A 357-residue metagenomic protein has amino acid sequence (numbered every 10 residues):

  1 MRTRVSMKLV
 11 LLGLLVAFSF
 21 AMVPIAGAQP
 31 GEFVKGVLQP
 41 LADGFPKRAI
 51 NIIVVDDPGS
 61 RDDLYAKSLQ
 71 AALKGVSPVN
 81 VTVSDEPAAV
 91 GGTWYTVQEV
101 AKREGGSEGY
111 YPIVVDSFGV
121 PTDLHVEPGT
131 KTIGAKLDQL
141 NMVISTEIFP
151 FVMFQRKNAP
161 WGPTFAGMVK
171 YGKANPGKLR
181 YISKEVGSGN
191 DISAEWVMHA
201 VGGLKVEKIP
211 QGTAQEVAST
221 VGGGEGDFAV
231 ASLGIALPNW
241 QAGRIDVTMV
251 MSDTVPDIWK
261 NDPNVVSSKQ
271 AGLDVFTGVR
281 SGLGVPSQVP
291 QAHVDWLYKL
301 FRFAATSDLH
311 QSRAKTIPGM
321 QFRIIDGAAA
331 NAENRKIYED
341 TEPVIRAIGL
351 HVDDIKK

Functional and structural regions predicted by a protein language model:
V10-M22: Bacterial N-terminal signal peptides
Q29-K136, K178, N190, A200-V230 (+4 more regions): N-terminal (or domain-start) structured segment
P40, A236-S312, K336-E339, D353-K357: C-terminal lobe and pocket-closing loops of periplasmic/extracytoplasmic Venus-flytrap solute-binding proteins
I53-D57, P150-P160, S268, R280-H293: A bilobed periplasmic-binding-protein/Venus flytrap-type ligand-binding module shared by bacterial periplasmic
G109-V115, T132-V152, R180-I182, Q270-D274: A structural signal for short loop-to-beta-strand junctions that line the ligand-binding cleft of periplasmic/secreted
S145-F154, G167, R180-A200: Extracytoplasmic ligand-binding site segments that recognize negatively charged/polar headgroups
K157-G177, A292: Flexible hinge/capping segments at coil-to-helix
K173-P176, R302-M320, E342-I345: Periplasmic-binding protein-like
